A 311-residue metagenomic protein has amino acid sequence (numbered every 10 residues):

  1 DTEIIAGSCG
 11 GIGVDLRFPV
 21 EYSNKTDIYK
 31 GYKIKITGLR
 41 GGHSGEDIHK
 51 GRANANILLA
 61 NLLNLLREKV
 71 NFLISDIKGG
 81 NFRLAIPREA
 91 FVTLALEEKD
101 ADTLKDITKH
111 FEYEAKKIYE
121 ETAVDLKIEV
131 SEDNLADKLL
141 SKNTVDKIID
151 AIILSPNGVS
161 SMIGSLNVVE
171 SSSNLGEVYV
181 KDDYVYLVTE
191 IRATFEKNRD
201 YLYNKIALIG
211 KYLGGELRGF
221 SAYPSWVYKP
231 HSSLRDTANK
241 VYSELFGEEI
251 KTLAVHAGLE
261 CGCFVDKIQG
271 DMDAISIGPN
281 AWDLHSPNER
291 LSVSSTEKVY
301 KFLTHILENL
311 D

Functional and structural regions predicted by a protein language model:
D1-R192: Midchain, well-structured core segments that form catalytic/ion-binding scaffolds
D1-T2, R40, P224, G278-D283: Acidic, glycine-rich active-site loops and adjacent beta-strand->loop/helix elements that engage anionic groups
Y32-I34, R218, D273-I277: Hydrophobic/aromatic beta-strand patches that form the interior of the parallel beta-sheet core in alpha/beta enzyme
E46-K50, N81, K229, P287-S294: Alpha-helix capping and helix-loop boundary segments enriched in small/acidic/polar residues
R52-K69, E98-A101, D146-I152, V159-I163 (+5 more regions): His/Asp/Glu-rich mid-to-C-terminal helical/loop segments that flank catalytic regions of hydrolases
L63-R67, N71-I77, Y228-D271: Active-site-adjacent substrate-binding region of metalloamidase/peptidase-like peptide-processing proteins
E170-D183, E190, E248-F302: Zn-dependent metallopeptidase/amidohydrolase metal-coordination segment
K181-T237: C-terminal structural cap/anchor segments
